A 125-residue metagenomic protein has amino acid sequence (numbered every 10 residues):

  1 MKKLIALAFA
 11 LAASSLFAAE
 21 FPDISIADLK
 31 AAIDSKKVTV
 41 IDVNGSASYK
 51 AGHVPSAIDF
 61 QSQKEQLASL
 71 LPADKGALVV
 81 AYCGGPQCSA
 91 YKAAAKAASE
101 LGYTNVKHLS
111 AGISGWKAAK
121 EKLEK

Functional and structural regions predicted by a protein language model:
K2-L4, F17-A27, V38, A47-A81 (+1 more regions): Rhodanese-like catalytic fold shared by cysteine-dependent sulfurtransferases and DSP/PTP-type phosphatases
L4-A13: Sec-dependent N-terminal signal peptides
V40-D42: Structural scaffold elements adjacent to functional motifs in cytosolic proteins
